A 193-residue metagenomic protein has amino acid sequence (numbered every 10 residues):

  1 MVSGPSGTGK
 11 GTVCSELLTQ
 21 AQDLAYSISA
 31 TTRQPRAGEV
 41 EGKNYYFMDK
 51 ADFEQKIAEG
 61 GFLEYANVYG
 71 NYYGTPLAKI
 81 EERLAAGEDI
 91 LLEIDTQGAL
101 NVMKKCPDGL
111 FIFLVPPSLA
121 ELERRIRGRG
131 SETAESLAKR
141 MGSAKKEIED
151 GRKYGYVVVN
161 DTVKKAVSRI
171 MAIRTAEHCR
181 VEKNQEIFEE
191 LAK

Functional and structural regions predicted by a protein language model:
S3-P5: P-loop (Walker A) phosphate-binding loop of NTP-binding proteins
T8: ATP-binding Walker
G11: Walker A/P-loop
C14-S15: The feature captures the helix immediately C-terminal to the Walker
L18-S27: Post-Walker A helix-loop "phosphate-sensing" segment adjacent to the P-loop in P-loop NTPases
T31-I90, T96-L100: ATP-dependent small-molecule kinase phosphotransfer cores that center on conserved nucleotide phosphate-binding segments
I90-D95, K104-G128, V159-N160: Conserved phosphate-donor/acceptor-positioning beta-strand/loop module used by diverse small-molecule
S131-E132, K146-K193: NTP-dependent small-molecule kinase module
